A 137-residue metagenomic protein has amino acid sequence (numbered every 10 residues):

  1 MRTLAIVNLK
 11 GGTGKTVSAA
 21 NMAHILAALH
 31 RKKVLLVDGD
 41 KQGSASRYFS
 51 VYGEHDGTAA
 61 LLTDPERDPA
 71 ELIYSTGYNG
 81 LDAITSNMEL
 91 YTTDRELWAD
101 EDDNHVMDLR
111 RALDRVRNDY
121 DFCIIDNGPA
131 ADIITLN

Functional and structural regions predicted by a protein language model:
M1-N137: P-loop NTP-binding core
